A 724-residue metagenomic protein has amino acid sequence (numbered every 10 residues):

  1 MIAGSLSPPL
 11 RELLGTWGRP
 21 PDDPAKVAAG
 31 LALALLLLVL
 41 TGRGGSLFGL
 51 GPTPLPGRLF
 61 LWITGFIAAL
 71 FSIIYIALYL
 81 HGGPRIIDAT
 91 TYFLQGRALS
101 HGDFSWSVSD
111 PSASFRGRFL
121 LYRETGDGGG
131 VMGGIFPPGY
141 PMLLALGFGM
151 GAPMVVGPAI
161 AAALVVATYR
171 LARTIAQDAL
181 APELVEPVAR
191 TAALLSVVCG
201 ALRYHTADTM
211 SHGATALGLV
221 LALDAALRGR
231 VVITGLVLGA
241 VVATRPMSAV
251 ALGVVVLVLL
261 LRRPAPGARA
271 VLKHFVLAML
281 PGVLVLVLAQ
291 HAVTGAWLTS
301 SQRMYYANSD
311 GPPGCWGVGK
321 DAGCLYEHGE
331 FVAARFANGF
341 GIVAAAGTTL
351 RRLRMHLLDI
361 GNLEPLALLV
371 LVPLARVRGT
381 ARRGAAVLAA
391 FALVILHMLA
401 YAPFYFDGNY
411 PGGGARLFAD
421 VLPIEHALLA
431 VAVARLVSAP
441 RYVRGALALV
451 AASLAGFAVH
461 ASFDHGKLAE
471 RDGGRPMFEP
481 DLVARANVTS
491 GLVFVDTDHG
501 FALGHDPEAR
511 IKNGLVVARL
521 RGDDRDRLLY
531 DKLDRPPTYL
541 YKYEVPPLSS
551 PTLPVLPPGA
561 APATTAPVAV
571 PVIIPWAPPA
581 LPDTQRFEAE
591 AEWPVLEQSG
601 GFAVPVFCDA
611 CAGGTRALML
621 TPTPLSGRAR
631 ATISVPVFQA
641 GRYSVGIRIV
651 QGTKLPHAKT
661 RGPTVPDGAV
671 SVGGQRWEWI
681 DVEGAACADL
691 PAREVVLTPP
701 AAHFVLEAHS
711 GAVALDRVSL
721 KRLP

Functional and structural regions predicted by a protein language model:
L36-G44, A163-V165, L260-R263, A345-F391 (+1 more regions): Hydrophobic, aromatic-rich transmembrane alpha-helices and their immediate juxtamembrane boundary segments
F60-F66, E183-R190, L236, G253 (+6 more regions): Signature aromatic-anchored transmembrane alpha helix within multi-pass, membrane-resident enzymes that catalyze glycan
L61-G65, V166-V198, A216-L217, V231-T234 (+1 more regions): Transmembrane-helix signature of polytopic, membrane-embedded enzymes that assemble or transfer cell-envelope glycans
I87-T90, V156-V166, R190-L221, A226 (+2 more regions): Multi-pass, polyprenyl lipid-linked donor-dependent membrane glycosyltransferases
Y92-F93, H205-T206, H212, T244-P246 (+5 more regions): Hydrophobic/aromatic-rich transmembrane helices and adjacent perimembrane loops
R97, H101-Y140, L144, M304-R351: Interfacial juxtamembrane loops and adjacent helix segments that form the catalytic/substrate-binding surfaces
L227-V232, V250-L288, V293, R376-R383 (+1 more regions): Perimembrane helix-loop-helix junctions
W576-P724: Extracytoplasmic
